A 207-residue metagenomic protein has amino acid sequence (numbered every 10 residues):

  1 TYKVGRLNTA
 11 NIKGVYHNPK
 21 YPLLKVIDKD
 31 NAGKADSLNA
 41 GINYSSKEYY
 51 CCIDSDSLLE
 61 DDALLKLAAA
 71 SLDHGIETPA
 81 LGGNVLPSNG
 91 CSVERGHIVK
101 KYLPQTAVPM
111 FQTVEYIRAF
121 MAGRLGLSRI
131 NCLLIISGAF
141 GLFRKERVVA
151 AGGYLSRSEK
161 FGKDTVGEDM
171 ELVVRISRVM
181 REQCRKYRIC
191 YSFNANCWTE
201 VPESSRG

Functional and structural regions predicted by a protein language model:
T1-L7: A conserved acidic beta->alpha catalytic loop
K13, N18-Y21, D30, A35-N39 (+3 more regions): Long helical/loop segments within the catalytic core of UDP-sugar-dependent glycosyltransferases, especially the large
K47, G75-T78, R185-Y187: Short, high-confidence coil segments that cap the C-terminus of an alpha-helix and link into the following beta-strand
Y50: Short aromatic/hydrophobic "clamp" motif used to bind/position activated sugar donors
D54-L58: The conserved acidic donor/metal-binding loop of glycosyltransferases
D169-M170: Soluble non-transmembrane domains of integral membrane proteins
V173-C197: Catalytic donor-sugar/metal-binding loop of nucleotide-sugar-dependent glycosyltransferases
E200-G207: Nucleotide-sugar-dependent glycosyltransferase catalytic core
